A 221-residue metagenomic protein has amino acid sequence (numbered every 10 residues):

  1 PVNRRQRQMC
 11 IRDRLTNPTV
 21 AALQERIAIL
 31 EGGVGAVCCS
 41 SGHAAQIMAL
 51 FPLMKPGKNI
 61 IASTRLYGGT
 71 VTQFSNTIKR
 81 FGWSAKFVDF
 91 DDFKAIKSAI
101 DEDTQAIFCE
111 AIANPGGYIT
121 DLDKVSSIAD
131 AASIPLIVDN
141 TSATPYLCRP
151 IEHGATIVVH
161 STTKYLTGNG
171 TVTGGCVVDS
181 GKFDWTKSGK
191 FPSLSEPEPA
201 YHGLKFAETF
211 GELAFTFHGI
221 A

Functional and structural regions predicted by a protein language model:
P1-I11: Single conserved hydrophobic/aromatic residue that forms the stacking wall/gate of nucleotide- or nucleobase-binding
I11-R12, L166: Short clusters of hydrophobic/aromatic residues that line enzyme substrate/ligand-binding pockets
R12-T16, L23-Q24: Glycine-rich, flexible beta-strand/loop modules in the N-terminal catalytic cores of phosphate-handling
N17-P18, N76: Terminal helix/beta-alpha structural elements that buttress the NAD(P)+-binding lobe
A22-L23, Q73: Hydrophobic alpha-helical segments typical of transmembrane helices and their membrane-interface/capping positions
L30-E31: Compact, glycine-rich, soluble single-domain proteins
A36-A221: Conserved PLP-enzyme active-site core in the AAT-like
